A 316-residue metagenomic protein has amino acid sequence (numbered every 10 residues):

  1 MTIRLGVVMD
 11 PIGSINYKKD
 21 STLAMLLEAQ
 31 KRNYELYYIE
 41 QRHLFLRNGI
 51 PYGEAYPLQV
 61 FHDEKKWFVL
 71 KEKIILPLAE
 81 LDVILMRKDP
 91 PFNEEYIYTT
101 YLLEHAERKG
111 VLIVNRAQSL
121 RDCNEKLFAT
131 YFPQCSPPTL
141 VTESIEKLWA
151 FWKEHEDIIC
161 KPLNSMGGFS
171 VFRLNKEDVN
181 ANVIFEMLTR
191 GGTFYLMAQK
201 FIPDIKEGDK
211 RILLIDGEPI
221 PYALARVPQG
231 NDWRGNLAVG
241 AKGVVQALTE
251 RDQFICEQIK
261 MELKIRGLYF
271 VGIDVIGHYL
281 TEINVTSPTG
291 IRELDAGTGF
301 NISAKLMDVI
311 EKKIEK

Functional and structural regions predicted by a protein language model:
I3, S14-K18, A247-K316: ATP-dependent carboxylate activation and anion-phosphoryl transfer catalytic cores that bind Mg-ATP to form
V7, L85-M86, Q199: Redox-cofactor binding/interface segments in oxidoreductases and associated redox assembly factors
M9-K18, Y34, F45, P51 (+4 more regions): Charge-biased, low-complexity intrinsically disordered regions
P11, K88-P91, L163-S165, P288: Short glycine-rich anion-binding loops that position phosphate/pyrophosphate groups of nucleotides and phosphorylated
G13-V141: Conserved N-proximal alpha/beta basic substrate-recognition cap immediately N-terminal to, or forming the N-lobe
Q30, E107, W152-K153, K264: Anion (oxyanion) recognition and catalysis
Q134-E156: Rossmann-like NAD(P)H-binding beta-loop-alpha module
E146, K153-D157, G167-I255, L263: Phosphate-binding site of ATP-dependent enzymes
